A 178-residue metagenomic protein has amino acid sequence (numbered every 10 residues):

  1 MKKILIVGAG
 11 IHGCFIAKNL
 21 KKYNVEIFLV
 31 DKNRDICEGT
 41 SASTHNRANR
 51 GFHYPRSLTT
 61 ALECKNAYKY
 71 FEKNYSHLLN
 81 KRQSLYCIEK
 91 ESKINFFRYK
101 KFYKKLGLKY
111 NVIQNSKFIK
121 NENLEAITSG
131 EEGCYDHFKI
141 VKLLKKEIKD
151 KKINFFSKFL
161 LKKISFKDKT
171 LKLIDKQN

Functional and structural regions predicted by a protein language model:
K2-F28: N-terminal Rossmann-like FAD-binding beta1-loop-alpha1 element of flavoenzymes
G8, D31, I88-E89: Short beta-strand/turn micro-motifs composed of small residues that flank or help shape donor/cofactor-binding pockets
F15-N19, Y23, A48, H77-K81 (+1 more regions): Active-site substrate-recognition segment that forms the wall of the catalytic cavity or substrate channel
K21-A42: Glycine-rich FAD pyrophosphate-binding loop
V25, L108, I153: Short phosphate-binding/catalytic loops that engage adenosine nucleotides
H45-F118, E122-A126: Dinucleotide-binding Rossmann-like beta1-alpha1 core, especially the glycine-rich loop that anchors the ADP
T128-N178: Helical element adjacent to the flavin cofactor pocket in flavoenzyme catalytic cores
